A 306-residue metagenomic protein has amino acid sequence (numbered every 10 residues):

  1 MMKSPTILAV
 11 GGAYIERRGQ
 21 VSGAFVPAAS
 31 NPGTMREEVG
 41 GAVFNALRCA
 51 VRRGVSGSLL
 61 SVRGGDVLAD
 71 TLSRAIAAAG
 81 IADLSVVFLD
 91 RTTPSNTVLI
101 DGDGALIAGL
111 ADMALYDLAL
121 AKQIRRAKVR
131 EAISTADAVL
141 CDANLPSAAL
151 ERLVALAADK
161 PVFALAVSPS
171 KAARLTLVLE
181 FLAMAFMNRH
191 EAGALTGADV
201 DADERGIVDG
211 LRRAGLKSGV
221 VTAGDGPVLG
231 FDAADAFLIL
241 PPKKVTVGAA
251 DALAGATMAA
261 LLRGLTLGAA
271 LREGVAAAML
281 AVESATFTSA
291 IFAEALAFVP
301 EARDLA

Functional and structural regions predicted by a protein language model:
M1-V62, V67-A78, L240-K244, A281 (+1 more regions): Glycine-rich phosphate/adenosyl-contacting loop at the front of the ribokinase-like
M2-L8, N31, D203-A306: Conserved phosphate-binding/catalytic region of the ribokinase-like
T6, D137-A138, M184, S218: Structural motif
R48, S95-L99, A108, P227-F231: Short beta-strand scaffold segments in enzyme catalytic cores
A75-R91: A glycine-rich helix N-cap at a beta->alpha junction
V98-A138, A143: Conserved phosphate-binding/catalytic loop of the ribokinase/pfkB sugar-kinase fold
S134, A149-K160: Glycosyltransferases and closely related glycan-assembly transferases that use nucleotide-activated donors
K160-P161, A166-F237: Conserved phosphate/ATP/ADP-binding segment of small-molecule kinases
